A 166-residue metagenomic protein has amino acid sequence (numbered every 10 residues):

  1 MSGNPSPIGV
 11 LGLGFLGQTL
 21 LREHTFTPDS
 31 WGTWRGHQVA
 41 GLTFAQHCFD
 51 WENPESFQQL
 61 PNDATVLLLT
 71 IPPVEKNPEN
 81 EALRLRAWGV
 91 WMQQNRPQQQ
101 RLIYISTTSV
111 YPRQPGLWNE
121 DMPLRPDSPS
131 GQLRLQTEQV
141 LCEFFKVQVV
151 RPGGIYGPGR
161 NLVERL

Functional and structural regions predicted by a protein language model:
I8-G12: Conserved N-terminal Rossmann-fold NAD(P)-binding element of oxidoreductases
L13-G14, P152: Glycine-rich Rossmann-fold phosphate-binding loop(s) that bind the pyrophosphate of adenine dinucleotide cofactors
G17-Q18: N-terminal Rossmann-fold NAD(P) dinucleotide-binding loop
T43-A64: Conserved Rossmann-fold cofactor-binding substructure of NAD(P)-dependent oxidoreductases
N62-I103, Q136-Q139: NAD(P)-cofactor binding segment of oxidoreductase domains
G89-D127: Conserved Rossmann-fold NAD(P)-dependent oxidoreductase catalytic core, especially the SDR/UDP-sugar
P115-V149: Catalytic helix-loop patch of NAD(P)-dependent Rossmann-fold dehydrogenases
C142-L166: NAD(P)-dependent short-chain dehydrogenase/reductase
